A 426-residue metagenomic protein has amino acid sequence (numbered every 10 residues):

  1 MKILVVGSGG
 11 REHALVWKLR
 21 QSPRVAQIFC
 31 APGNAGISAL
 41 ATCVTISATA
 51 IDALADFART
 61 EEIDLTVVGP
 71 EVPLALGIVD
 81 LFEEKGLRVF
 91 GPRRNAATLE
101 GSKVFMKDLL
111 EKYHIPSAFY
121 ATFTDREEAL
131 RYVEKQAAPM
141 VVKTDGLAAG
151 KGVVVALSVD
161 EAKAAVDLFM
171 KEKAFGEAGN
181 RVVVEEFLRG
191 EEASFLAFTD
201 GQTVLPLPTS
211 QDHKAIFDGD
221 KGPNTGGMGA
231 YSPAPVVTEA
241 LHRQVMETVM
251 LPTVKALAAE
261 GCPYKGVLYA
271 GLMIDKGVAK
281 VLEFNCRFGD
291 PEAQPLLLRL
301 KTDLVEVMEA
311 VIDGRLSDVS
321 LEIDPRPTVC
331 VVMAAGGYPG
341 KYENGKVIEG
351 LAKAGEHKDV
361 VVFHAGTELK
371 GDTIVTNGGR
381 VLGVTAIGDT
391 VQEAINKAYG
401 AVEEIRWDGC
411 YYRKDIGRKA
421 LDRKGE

Functional and structural regions predicted by a protein language model:
M1-R94: ATP-binding N-terminal substructure of ATP-dependent carboxylate-amine bond-forming enzymes
L4-V5, G101-V183, Q211, P235-L251: Active-site nucleotide/adenylate-binding loops and adjacent lid/helix of ATP-dependent enzymes
Q21, G36-S38, T60, F90 (+13 more regions): Solvent-exposed alpha-helices and their adjacent loops that cap or buttress functional pockets in soluble metabolic
S38-L40, A55, T98-V104, F217-D218 (+1 more regions): Short, charged, surface-exposed secondary-structure boundary motifs
A156-A293: Internal nucleotide-binding/catalytic subdomain
M246-L268, N285-D359, K370: Active-site "cap" helix and flanking loop/linker of ATP-utilizing ligase/carboxylase catalytic domains
T367-G371, V375-E426: Generic C-terminus detector
